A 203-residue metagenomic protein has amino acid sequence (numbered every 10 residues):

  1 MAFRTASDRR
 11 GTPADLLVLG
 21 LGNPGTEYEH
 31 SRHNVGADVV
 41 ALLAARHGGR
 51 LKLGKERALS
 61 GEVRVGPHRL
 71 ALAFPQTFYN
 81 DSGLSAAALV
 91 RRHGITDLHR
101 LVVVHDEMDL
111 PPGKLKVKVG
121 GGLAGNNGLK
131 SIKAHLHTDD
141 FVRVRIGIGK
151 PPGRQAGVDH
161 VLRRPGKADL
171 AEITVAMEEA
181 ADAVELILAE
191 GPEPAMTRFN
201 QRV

Functional and structural regions predicted by a protein language model:
M1-G120, L129-R145, P151-A156, K167-V203: Nucleotide and nucleotide-moiety/phosphate-recognizing core
L123: Conserved TIR/SEFIR loop-to-helix hotspot centered on a Trp-containing motif with a nearby acidic residue
